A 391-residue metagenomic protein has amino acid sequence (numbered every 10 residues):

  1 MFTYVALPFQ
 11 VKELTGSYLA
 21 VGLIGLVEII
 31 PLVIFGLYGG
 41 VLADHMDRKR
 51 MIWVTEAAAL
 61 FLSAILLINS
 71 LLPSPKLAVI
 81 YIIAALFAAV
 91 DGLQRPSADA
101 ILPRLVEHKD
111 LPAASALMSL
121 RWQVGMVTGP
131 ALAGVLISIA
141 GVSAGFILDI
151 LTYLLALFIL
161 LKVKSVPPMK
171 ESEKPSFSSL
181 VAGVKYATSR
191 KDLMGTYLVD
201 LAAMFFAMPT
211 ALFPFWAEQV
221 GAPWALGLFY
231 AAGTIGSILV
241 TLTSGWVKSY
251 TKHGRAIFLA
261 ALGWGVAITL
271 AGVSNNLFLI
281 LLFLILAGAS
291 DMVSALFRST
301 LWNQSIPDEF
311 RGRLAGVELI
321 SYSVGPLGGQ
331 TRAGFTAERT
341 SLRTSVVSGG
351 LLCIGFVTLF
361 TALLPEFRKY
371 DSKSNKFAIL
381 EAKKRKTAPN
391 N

Functional and structural regions predicted by a protein language model:
M1-P31, K185-G233: Helix-loop boundary and gating motifs at the non-cytosolic
M1-Y4, V27-V41, D47-L62, V79-I137 (+8 more regions): Substrate-agnostic recognition of the 12-TM MFS/MFS-like secondary transporter fold
P8-L14, L66-L72, T128-L148, E218-G221 (+1 more regions): Transmembrane alpha-helix termini and helix-breaking/packing motifs in multi-pass membrane transporters
G16, L26, L32, S70 (+4 more regions): Short, conserved catalytic or interaction motifs in soluble domains
I34-Y38, H45, M51, I65 (+3 more regions): C-terminal transmembrane bundle of multi-pass solute transporters/carriers
K76-I80, D192, N276, I280: Residue-level signature of transmembrane alpha-helical entry/exit and packing/kink sites in multi-pass membrane
A100, R104, V142-P175, Y250 (+1 more regions): Helix-loop junctions on the cytosolic side of multi-pass membrane transporters, especially the intracellular loop
S165-L198, I379-N391: Juxtamembrane intracellular "pre-TM" segments in multi-pass secondary transporters
